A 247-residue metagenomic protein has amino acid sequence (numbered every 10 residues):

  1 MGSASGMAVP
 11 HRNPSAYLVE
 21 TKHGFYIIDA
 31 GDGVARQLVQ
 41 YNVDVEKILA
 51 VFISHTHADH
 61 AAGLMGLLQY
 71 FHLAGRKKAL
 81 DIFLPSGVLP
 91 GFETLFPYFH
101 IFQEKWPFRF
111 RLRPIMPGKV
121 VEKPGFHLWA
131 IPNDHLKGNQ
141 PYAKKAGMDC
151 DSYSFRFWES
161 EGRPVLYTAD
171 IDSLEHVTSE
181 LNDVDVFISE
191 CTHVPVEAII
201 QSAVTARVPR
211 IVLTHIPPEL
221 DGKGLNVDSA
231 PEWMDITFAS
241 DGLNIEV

Functional and structural regions predicted by a protein language model:
M1-L166, G224-V247: Binuclear metal-dependent hydrolase catalytic cores
P164, I171-E246: Cap/insert and terminal regions of metallo-dependent hydrolase folds
